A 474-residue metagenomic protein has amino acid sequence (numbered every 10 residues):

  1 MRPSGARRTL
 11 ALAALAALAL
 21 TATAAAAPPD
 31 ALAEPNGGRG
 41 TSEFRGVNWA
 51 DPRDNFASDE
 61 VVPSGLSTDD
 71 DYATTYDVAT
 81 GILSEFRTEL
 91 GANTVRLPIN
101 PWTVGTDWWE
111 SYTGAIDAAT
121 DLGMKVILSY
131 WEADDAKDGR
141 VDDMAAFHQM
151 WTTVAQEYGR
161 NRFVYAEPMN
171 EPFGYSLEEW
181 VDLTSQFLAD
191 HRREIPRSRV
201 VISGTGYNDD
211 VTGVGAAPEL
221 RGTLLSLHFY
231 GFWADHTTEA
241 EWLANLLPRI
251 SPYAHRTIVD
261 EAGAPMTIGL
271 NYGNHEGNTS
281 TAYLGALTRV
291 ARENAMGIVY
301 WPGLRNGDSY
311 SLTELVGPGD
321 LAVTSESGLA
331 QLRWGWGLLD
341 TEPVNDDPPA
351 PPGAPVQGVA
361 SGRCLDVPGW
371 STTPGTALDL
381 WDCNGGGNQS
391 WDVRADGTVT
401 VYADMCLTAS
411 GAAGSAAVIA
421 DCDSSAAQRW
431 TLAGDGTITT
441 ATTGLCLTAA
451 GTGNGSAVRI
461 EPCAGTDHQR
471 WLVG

Functional and structural regions predicted by a protein language model:
M1-A33: Secretory targeting and sorting signals
T9, A27-T94: N-terminal carbohydrate-binding accessory modules
P29-G38, G337-V356, N454, G474: Low-complexity, Pro/Thr/Ser/Gly/Ala-rich linker/spacer regions in secreted, extracellular modular proteins
E60-Y76, M144-T152, Q156, R160-Y165 (+3 more regions): Extracellular glycoside hydrolase catalytic/binding regions
A79-D134, M144-F147, H191-E194, Y283-N294: Aromatic-lined substrate-binding rim segments of carbohydrate-active enzymes
T103-G105, D134-K137, Y175, M266-G269: Short, solvent-exposed loop/turn segments at secondary-structure junctions
P348-G474: Lectin-like carbohydrate-binding module/patch detector with strong preference for beta-trefoil
